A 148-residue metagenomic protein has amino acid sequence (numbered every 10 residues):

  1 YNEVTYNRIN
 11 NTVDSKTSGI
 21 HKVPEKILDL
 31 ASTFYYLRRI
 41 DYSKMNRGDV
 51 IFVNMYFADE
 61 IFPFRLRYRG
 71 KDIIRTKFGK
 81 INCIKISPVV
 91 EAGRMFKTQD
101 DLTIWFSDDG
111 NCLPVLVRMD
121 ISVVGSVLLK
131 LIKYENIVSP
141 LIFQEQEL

Functional and structural regions predicted by a protein language model:
Y1-D49: Contiguous hydrophobic, core-forming segments of folded domains
Y1-R8, S43-L148: Acidic, serine/threonine-rich low-complexity disordered tracts
